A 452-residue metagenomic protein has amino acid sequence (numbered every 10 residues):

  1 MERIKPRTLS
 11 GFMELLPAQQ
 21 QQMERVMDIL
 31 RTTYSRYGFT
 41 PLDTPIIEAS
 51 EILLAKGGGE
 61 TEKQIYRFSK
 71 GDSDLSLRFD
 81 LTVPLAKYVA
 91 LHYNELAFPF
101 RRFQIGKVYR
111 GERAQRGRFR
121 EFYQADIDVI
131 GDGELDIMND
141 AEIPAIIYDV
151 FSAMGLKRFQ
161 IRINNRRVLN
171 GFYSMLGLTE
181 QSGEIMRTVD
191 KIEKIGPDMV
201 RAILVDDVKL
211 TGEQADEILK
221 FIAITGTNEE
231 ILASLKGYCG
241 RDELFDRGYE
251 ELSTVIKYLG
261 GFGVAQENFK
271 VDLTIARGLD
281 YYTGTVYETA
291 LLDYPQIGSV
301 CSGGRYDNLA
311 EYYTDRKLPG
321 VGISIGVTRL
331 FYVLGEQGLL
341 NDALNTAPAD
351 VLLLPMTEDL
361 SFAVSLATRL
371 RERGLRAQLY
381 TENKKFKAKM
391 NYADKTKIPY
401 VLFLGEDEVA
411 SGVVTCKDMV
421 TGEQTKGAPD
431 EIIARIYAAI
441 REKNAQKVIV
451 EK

Functional and structural regions predicted by a protein language model:
M1-Q20, S69, T179-S182: Auxiliary tRNA-acceptor-end handling modules of aminoacyl-tRNA synthetases
R3, R31-T32, R36, D43 (+2 more regions): Generic N-terminal leader/targeting and pre-domain segments
Q19-Y37, E48-A49, D72, T82-N94 (+3 more regions): Positively charged, Gly/Ser-enriched RNA/tRNA-binding surfaces
L42, I46-S76: Polyanion/phosphate-binding surface patch
G58-G59, L176-L178, D418: Short secondary-structure boundary/capping segments
K63-D72, L178-V200, L291-D293: Acidic, His- and aromatic-enriched active-site or binding-groove loops in soluble protein domains that engage sugars
I161-F172: Glycine-rich, mobile lid/loop segments that gate access to catalytic sites or pores
